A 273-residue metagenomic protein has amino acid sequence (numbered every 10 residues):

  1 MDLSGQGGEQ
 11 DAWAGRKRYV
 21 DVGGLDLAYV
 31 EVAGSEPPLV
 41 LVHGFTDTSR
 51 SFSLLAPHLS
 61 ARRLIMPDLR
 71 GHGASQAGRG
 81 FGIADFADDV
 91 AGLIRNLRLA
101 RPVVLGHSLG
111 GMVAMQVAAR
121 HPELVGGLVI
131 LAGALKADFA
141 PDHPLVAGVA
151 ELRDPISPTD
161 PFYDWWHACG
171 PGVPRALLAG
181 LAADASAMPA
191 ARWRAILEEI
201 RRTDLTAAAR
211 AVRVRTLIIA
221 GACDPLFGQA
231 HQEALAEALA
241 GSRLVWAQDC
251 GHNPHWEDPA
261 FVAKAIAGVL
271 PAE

Functional and structural regions predicted by a protein language model:
M1-L39, S60-R63, L99-A100, D184-A187 (+1 more regions): Alpha/beta-hydrolase fold catalytic core
L25-Q76: Conserved HGGG/HGGXW glycine-rich cap/lid loop of the alpha/beta-hydrolase fold
D85-P102: Conserved acidic catalytic loop of the alpha/beta-hydrolase fold
M115-R120, V125-I156: Flexible "cap/lid" loop of the alpha/beta hydrolase fold
F139-P144, P155-R210: Conserved alpha/beta-hydrolase catalytic His-Asp/Glu region
V212, I218-A220: Short beta-strand/loop motif that positions the catalytic acidic residue of the alpha/beta-hydrolase fold
C223-F227: Acidic catalytic loop of the alpha/beta-hydrolase fold
C250-A263: Catalytic histidine-centered segment of alpha/beta-hydrolase-like enzymes
